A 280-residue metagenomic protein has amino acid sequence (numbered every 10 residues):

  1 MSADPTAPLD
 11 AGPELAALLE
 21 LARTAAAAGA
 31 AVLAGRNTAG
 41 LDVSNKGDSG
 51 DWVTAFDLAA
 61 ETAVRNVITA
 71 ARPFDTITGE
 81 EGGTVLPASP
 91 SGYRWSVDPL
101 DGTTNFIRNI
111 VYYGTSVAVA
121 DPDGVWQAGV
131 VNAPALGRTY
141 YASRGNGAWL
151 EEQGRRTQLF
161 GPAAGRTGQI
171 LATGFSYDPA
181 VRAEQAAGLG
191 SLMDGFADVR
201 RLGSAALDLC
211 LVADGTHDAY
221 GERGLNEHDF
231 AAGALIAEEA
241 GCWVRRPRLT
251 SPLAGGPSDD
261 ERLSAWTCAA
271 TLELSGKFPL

Functional and structural regions predicted by a protein language model:
M1-L100: N-terminal subdomain of lithium-sensitive/metallo-dependent phosphomonoesterases centered on the IMPase/IPPase/PAP
M1-T24, A183, A187-D194, L207-L280: Oxyanion/phosphate-interacting regions
G29-L33, D57, I68, T103 (+5 more regions): Residue-level signal for inorganic ion chemistry
G40-S44, F196-R200, W243-R245: Short secondary-structure junctions
K46, E80, L202-S204, P247: Conserved beta-strand termini and adjacent loop/short-helix elements that scaffold enzyme active sites in alpha/beta
A70, T78, V85-E151, L235-E238: Active-site-adjacent structural elements in enzyme catalytic cores
T76, A128, I170, D218-A219: Short, Asp-centered acidic motifs that coordinate Mg2+ and/or phosphate in catalytic or ligand-binding sites
A118-L209, P252, P257-L280: Acidic beta-strand-loop-alpha-helix segment within the catalytic core of divalent metal-dependent phosphate-processing
